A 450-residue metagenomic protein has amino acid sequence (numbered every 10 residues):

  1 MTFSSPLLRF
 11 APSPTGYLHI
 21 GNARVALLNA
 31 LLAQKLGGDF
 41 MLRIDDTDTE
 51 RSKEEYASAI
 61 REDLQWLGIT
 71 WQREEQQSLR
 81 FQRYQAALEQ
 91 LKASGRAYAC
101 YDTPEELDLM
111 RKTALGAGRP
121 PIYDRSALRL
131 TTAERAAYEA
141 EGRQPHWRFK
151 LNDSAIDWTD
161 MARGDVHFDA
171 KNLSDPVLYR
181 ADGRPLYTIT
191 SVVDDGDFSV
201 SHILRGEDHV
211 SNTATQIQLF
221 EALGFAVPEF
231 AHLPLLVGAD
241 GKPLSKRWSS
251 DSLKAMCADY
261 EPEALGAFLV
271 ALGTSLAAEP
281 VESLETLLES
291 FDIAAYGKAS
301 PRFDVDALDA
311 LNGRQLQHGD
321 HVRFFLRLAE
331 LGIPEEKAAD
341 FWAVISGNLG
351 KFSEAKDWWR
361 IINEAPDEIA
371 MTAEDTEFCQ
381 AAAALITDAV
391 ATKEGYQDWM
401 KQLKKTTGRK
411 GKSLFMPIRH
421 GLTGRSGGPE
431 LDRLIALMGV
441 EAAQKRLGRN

Functional and structural regions predicted by a protein language model:
M1-A117, N212-F225: N-terminal Rossmann-like or analogous alpha/beta NTP/dinucleotide-binding catalytic cores that position adenine
S4-R9, E285-F291, L328-L331, D388-R409: Short amphipathic alpha-helical segments and their helix-coil junctions
P12-L18, I203, Q402-G408: A short glycine/serine-rich beta->alpha loop
N29, I60, L91, G95 (+8 more regions): Residue-level signal for inorganic ion chemistry
A99, T103-H232, V237-L244: Active-site cores that bind ATP or allylic diphosphates and position pyrophosphate for catalysis
F225-E368, T423-N450: Catalytic adenosine-cofactor/nucleotide-binding cores of aminoacyl-tRNA synthetases and other
P366-G395, W399: Long, amphipathic alpha-helical coiled-coil segments characteristic of histidine-phosphotransfer scaffolds
V390, E394-N450: Charged substrate- and nucleic-acid-binding regions of tRNA-handling and nucleotidyl-transfer enzymes, centered on
